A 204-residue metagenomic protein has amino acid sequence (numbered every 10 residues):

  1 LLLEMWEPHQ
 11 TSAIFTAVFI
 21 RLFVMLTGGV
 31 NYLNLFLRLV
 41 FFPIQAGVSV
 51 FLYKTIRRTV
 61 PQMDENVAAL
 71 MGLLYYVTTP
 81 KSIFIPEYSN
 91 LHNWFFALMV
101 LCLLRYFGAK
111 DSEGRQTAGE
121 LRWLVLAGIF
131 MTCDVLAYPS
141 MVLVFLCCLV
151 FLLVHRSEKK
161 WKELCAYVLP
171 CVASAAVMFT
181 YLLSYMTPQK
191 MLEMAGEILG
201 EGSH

Functional and structural regions predicted by a protein language model:
L1-F23, N31-Y32: Extracytoplasmic catalytic/substrate-binding loops of multi-pass membrane glycan-assembly enzymes
L1-L3, L182-H204: Extracytoplasmic catalytic-loop and juxtamembrane helix elements of membrane-embedded, polyprenol/dolichol-linked
V30, N34-R38, G72-W94: Aromatic- and kink-enriched transmembrane "portal" helix at the membrane-lumen/periplasm boundary that abuts
L39-P61: Transmembrane-helix motifs of polytopic, lipid-linked glycan transferases
A68-T78, L101, M131: Short helix- or helix-capping micro-motifs that position conserved polar/aromatic residues at function-defining sites
H92-G114, W123-F130: Specific aromatic-rich, kink-prone transmembrane helix
R105-E113, L143-A175, T180, E201-G202: Perimembrane helix-loop-helix junctions
T117-P139, F145-V150, C171-A173: Membrane-interface alpha helices of multi-pass inner-membrane proteins
